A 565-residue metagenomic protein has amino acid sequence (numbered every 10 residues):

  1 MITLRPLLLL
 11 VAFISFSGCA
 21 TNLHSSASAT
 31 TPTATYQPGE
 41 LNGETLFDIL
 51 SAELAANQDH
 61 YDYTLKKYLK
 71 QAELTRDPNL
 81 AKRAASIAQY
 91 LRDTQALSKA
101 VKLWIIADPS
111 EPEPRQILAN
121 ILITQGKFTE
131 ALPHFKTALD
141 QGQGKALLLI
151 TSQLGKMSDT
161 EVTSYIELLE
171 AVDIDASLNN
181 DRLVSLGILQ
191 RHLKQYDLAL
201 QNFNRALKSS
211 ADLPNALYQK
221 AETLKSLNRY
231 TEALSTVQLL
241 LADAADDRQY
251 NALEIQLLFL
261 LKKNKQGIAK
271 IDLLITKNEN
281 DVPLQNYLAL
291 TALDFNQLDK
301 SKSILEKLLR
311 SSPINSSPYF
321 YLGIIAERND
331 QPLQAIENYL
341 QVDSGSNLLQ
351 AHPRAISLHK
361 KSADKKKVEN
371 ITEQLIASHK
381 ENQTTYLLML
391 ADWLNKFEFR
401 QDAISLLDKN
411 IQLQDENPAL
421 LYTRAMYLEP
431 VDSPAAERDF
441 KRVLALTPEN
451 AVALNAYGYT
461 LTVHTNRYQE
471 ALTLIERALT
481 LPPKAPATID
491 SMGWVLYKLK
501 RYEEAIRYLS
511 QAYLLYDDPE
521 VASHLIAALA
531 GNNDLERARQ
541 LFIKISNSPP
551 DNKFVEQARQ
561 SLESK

Functional and structural regions predicted by a protein language model:
M1-L8: Bacterial N-terminal signal peptides that target proteins for export
T3, S25-A27, W104: Disordered, low-complexity tails and leader-like regions
V11: Flanking scaffold residues of small Cys/His-coordinated metal-binding clusters
S17-G18: C-terminal motif of bacterial Sec signal peptides marking the signal peptidase cleavage site
T21, Y36-N57, K66-K565: Alpha-solenoid helical repeat scaffolds
H24-A34: Short, low-complexity, disordered segments immediately C-terminal to signal peptides in bacterial exported proteins
